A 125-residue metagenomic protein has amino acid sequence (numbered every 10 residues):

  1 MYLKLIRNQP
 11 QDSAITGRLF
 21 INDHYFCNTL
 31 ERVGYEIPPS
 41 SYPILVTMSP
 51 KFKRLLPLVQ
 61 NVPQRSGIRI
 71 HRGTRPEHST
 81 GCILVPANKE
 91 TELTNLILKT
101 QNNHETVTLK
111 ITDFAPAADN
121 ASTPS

Functional and structural regions predicted by a protein language model:
M1-E92, L98-T108, T112-S125: Cell wall/extracellular polymer interaction/catalysis modules
